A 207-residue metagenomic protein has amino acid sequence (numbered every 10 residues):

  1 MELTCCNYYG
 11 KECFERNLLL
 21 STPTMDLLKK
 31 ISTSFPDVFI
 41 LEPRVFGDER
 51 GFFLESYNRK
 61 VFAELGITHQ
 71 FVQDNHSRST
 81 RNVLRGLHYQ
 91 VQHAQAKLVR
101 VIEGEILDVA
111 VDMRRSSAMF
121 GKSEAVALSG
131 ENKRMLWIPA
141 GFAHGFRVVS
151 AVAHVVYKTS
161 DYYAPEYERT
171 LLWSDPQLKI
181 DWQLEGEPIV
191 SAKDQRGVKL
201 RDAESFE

Functional and structural regions predicted by a protein language model:
C5-C6, C13: Cysteine-centered motifs
K11-T24: Short, Lys/Arg-enriched N-terminal segments with co-localized hydrophobic residues within the first ~10-30 amino acids
N17-L20, L136, E185: Compositionally biased, intrinsically disordered/low-complexity regions enriched for serine, proline and threonine
M25-E131, V152, T159-E207: Non-catalytic, conserved peripheral segments adjacent to functional cores
L128-A151: Conserved metal-binding segment of the jelly-roll/cupin
